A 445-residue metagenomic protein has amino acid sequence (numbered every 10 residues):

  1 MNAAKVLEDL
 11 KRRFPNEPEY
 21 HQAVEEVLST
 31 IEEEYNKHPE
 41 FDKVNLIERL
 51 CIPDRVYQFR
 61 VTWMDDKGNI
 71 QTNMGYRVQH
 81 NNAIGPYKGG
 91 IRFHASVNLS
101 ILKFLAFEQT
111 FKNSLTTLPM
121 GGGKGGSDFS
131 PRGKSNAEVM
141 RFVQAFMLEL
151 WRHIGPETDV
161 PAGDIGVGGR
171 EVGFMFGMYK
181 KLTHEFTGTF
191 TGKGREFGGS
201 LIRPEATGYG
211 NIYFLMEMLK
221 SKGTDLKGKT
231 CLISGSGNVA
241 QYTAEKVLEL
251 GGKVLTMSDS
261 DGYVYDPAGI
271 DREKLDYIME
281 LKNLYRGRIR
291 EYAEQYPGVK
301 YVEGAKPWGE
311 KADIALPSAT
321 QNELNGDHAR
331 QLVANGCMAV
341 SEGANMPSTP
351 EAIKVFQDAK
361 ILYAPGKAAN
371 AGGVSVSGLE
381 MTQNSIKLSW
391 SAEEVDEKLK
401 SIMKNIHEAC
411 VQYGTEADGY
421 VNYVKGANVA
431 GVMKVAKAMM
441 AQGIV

Functional and structural regions predicted by a protein language model:
M1-P18, A23, M218, V333-V445: Adenosine-phosphate binding glycine-rich loop
H21, K37-V44, T117, I154-G163 (+4 more regions): Flexible, glycine/charged-enriched surface loops at secondary-structure junctions
E40-Q71: Structured beta-strand/loop patches that form or line metal/cofactor-binding pockets in enzymes
F59-M120, K124, D128: Phosphate-interaction motifs
H94, N113-K227: Glycine/serine-rich phosphate-binding loop and adjoining beta1-alpha1 elements at the start of nucleotide-handling
G194, G199-K311: Glycine-rich phosphate/diphosphate-binding loop of Rossmann-like nucleotide-binding domains
G262-Y363, A368: Rossmann-like adenosine-cofactor binding region
